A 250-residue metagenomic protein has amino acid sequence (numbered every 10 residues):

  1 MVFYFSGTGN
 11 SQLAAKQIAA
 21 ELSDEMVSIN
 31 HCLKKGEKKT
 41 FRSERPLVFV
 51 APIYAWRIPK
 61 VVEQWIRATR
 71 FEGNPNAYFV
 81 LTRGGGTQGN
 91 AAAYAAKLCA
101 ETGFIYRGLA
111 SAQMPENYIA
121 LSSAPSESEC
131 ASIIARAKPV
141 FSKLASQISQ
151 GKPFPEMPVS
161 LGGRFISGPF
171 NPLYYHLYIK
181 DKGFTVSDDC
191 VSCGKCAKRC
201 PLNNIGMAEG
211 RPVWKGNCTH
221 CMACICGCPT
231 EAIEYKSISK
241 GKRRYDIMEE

Functional and structural regions predicted by a protein language model:
V2, S6-A14, A20-L33, E37-A51 (+2 more regions): FMN-binding flavodoxin-like domain, especially the glycine-rich phosphate-binding loop
L22-E25, K180-K182, G210: Generic structural motif recognizing short loop/turn segments at the entrances and edges of beta-strands
T40-F41, R70, L177, K198 (+1 more regions): Generic structural signal for beta-strand residues in well-ordered domains
S122-P125, S149, Y175-V186, H220: Repeat-unit-sized solenoid/scaffold elements
S160-S192, K198: A mid-sequence, solvent-exposed acidic-amphipathic segment
T185-V186, V191, K195-T219, A223-K240: Iron-sulfur cluster-binding cysteine motifs and their immediate structural context in ferredoxin-like electron-transfer
Y245-E249: Active-site-proximal loop/hinge segments that shape catalytic or ion-binding/gating pockets
